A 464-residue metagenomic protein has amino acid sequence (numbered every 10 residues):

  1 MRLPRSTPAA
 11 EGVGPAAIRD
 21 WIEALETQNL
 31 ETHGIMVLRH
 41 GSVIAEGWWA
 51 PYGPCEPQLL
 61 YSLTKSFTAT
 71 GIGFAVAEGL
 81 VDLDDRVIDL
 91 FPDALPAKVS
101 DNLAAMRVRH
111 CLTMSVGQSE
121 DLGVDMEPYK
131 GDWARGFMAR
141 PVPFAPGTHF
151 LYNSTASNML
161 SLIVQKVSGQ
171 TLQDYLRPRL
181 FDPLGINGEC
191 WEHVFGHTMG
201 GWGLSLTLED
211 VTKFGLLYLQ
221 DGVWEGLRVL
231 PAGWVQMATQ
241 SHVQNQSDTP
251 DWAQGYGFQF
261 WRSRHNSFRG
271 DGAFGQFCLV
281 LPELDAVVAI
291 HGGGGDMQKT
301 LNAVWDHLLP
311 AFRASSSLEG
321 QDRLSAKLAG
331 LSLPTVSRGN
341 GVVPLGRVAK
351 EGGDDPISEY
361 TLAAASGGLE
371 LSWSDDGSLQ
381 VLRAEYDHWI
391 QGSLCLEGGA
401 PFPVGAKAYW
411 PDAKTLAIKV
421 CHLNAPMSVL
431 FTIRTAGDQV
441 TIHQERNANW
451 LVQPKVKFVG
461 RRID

Functional and structural regions predicted by a protein language model:
V13, D20, S42-G47, R86-D89 (+3 more regions): Short, charged, amphipathic alpha-helices and their helix-cap/turn boundaries
A17, W21-G53, D285-A289: A short, well-structured edge-of-sheet supersecondary motif
G41, Q58-D84, C111, L160-V164 (+1 more regions): Active-site SXXK
L59, E78-V116, A139, S168-L206: Active-site helix/loop module of the DD-peptidase/beta-lactamase fold, centered on the serine-lysine SxxK catalytic
A156-I163, W202-V223, Q276-G293: Active-site-proximal alpha-helical segments within enzyme catalytic domains
G188, V235-V288: Active-site Gly/Thr loop motif
G272-P334: Structured C-terminal helix/loop/strand segments within mature extracytoplasmic catalytic/sensor domains
L318-D464: Peripheral terminal and inter-domain segments
